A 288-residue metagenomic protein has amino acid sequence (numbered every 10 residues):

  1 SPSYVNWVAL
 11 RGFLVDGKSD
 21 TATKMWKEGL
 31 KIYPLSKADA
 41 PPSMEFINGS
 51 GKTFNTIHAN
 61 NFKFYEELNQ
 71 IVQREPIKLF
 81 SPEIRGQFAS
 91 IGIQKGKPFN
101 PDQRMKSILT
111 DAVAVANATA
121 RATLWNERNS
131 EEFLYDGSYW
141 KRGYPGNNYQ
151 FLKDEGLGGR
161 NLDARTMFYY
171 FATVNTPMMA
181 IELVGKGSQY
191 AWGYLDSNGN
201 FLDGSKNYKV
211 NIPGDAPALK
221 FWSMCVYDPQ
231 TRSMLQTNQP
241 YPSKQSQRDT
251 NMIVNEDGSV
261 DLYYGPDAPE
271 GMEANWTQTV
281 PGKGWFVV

Functional and structural regions predicted by a protein language model:
S1-V288: A compositional/structural signature for long, glycine/proline-rich flexible linkers and loops on extracytoplasmic
